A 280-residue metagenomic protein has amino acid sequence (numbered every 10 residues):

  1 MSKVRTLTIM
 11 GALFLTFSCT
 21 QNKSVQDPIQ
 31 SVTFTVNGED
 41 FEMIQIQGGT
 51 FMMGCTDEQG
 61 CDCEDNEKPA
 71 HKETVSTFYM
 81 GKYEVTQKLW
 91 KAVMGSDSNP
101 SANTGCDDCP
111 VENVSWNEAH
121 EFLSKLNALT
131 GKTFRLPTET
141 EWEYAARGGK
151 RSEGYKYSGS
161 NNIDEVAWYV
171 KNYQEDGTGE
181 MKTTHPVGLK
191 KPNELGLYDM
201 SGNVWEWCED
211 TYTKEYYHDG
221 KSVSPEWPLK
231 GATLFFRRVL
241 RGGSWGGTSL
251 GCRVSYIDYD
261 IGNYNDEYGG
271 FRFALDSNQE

Functional and structural regions predicted by a protein language model:
M1-T8: Bacterial N-terminal signal peptides that target proteins for export
F17-S18: C-terminal motif of bacterial Sec signal peptides marking the signal peptidase cleavage site
D27-Q45: GGW-centered surface loops in extracellular recognition modules
F41-E42, K132-T133, P192-L195: Short loop/turn microsegments at loop-to-beta-strand junctions
T50-C63, A70-N162, E209-Y217, L275-E280: Active-site microenvironments of metalloenzymes and redox enzymes
M53-V75, M94, S101, E175-K190 (+1 more regions): Short, polar loop/linker segments at the starts of domains and inter-domain junctions
Q59-E73, K150-R151, M200-E280: Surface-exposed recognition segments
E165-S201, A232: Short, well-ordered junction/capping motifs at the entry into regular secondary structure
